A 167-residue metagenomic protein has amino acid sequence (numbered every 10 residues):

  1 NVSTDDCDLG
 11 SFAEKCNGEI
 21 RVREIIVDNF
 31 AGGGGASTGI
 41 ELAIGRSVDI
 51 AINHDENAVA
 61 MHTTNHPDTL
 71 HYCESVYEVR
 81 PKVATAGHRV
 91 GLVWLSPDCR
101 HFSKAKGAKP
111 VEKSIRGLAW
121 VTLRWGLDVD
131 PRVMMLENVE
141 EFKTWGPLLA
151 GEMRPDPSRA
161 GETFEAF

Functional and structural regions predicted by a protein language model:
N1-F167: Conserved active-site and SAM-binding loop architecture of S-adenosyl-L-methionine-dependent nucleic-acid
